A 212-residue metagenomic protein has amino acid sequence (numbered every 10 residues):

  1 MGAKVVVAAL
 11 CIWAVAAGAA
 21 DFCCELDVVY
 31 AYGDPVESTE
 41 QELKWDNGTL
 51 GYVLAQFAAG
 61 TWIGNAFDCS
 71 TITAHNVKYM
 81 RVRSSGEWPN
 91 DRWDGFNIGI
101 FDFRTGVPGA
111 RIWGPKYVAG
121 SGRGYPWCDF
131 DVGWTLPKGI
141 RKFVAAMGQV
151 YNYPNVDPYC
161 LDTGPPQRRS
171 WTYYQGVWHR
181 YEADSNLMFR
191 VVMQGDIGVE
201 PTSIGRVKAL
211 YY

Functional and structural regions predicted by a protein language model:
K4-A14: Bacterial N-terminal signal peptides
A16-Q56, A110-W113, D196-Y212: Boundary/junction segments of secreted and surface-exposed precursor proteins
F22-E25, D68-S70, D129, Y159-L161: Sequence contexts marking disulfide-bonded cysteines in secreted/extracellular proteins
L26, T163-A209: PGST-rich, cysteine-poor low-complexity/disordered linker and tail segments that act as flexible spacers
N47-W62, V118-G124, Y181: Extracellular beta-rich ligand/substrate-recognition surface
Q56-I72, W127-F130: Short beta-strands within extracellular/lumenal beta-sheet-rich domains
T71-R81, W93, I140-R141: Extended extracellular/luminal ectodomain segments enriched in beta-structured repeat modules
G86-R169, Y173: Aromatic- and Gly/Pro-enriched, solvent-exposed loop/edge beta-strand patches characteristic of beta-rich domains
